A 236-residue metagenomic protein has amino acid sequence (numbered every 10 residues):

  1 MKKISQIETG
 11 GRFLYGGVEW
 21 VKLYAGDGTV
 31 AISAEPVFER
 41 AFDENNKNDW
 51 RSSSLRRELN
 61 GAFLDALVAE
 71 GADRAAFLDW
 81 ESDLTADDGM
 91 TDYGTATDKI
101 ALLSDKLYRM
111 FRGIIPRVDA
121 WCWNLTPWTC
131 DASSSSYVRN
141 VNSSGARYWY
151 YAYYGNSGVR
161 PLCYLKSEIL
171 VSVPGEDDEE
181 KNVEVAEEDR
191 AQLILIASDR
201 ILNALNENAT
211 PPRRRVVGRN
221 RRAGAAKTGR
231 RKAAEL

Functional and structural regions predicted by a protein language model:
M1-E188, Q192-L195, D199: Collagenous Gly-X-Y triple-helix signature in extracellular proteins
E179-A233: Short, low-complexity, charged amphipathic interaction modules
